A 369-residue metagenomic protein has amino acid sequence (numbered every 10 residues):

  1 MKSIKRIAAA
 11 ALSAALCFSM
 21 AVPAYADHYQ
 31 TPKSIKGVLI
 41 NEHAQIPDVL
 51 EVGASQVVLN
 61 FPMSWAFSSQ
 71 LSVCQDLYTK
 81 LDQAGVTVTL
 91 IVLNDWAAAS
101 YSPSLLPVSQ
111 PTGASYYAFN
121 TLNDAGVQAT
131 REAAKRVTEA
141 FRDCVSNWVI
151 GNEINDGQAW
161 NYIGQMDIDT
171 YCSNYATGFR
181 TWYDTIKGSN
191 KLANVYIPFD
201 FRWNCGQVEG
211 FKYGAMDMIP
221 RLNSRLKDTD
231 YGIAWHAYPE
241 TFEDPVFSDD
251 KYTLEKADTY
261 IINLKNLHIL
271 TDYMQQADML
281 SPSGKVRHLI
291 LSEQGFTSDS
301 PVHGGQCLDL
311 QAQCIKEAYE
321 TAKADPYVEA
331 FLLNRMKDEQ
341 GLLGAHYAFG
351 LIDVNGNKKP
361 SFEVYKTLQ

Functional and structural regions predicted by a protein language model:
M1-A11: Bacterial N-terminal signal peptides that target proteins for export
L12, L16-M20: Hydrophobic core
A26-P62: Boundary/entry segment of secreted carbohydrate-active catalytic domains
L39-E51, A129-V137, K212-L222, A312-T321: Short, acidic/polar
V49-C205, E240-T241, N334-L343: Substrate-binding cleft and catalytic face of glycoside hydrolase catalytic domains, especially the flexible beta-alpha
S102, L106-P111, A129, A140 (+5 more regions): Aromatic-rich peripheral "rim/lid" segments of glycoside hydrolase catalytic domains that contact and position glycan
V127, T170-G305: Noncatalytic carbohydrate-binding groove/subsite architecture in carbohydrate-active enzymes
V137, W148, W182, I233 (+3 more regions): Conserved, mostly hydrophobic/aromatic
